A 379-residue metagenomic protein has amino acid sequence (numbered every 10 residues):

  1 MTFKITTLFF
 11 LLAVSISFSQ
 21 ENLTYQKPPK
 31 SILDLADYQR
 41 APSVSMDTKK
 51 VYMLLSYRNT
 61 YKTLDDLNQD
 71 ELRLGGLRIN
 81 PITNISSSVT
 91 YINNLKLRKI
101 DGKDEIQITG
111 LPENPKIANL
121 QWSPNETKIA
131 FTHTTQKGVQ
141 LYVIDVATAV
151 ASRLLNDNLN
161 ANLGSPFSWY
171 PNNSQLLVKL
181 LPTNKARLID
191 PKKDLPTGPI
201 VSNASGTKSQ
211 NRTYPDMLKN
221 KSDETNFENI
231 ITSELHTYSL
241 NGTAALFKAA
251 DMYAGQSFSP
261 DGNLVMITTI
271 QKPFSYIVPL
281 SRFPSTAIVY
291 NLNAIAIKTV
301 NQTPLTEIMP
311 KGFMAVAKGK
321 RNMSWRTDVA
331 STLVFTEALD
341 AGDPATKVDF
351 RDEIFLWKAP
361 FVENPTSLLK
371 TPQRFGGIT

Functional and structural regions predicted by a protein language model:
M1-L23: Bacterial Sec-dependent N-terminal signal peptides
S19-T379: Beta-propeller folds
